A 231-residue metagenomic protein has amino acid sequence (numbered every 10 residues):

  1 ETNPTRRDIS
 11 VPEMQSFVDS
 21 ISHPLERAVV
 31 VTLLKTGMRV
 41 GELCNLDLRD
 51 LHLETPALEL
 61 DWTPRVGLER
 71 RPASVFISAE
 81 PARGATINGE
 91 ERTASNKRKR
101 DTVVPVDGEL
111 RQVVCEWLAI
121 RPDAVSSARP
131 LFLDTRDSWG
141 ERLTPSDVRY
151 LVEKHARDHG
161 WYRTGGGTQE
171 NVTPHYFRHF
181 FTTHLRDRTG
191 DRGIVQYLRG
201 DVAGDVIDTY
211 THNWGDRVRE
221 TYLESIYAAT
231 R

Functional and structural regions predicted by a protein language model:
R7, V11-V40, C44: Basic, Lys/Arg- and aromatic-enriched nucleic-acid-binding interface segment
M14, L25-R27, P145, R149 (+1 more regions): Short, leucine-enriched amphipathic alpha-helices that occur as contiguous helical runs
L25, R39, R100-T102, R121-P122 (+1 more regions): Short, cationic motifs built from Arg/Lys/His that form the positively charged side of catalytic pockets
L33-R71: Short, charged phosphate-coordinating catalytic segments
P72, A85-C115, A128-K154, T173: C-terminal catalytic core of Y-nucleophile DNA break-rejoin enzymes
R149-Y197, G204: Short, basic (Lys/Arg/His-rich) helix/loop patches that form interaction surfaces in the mid-to-C-terminal regions
R199-Y227: Catalytic-site neighborhood detector that most strongly recognizes the C-terminal catalytic loop/helix of tyrosine
